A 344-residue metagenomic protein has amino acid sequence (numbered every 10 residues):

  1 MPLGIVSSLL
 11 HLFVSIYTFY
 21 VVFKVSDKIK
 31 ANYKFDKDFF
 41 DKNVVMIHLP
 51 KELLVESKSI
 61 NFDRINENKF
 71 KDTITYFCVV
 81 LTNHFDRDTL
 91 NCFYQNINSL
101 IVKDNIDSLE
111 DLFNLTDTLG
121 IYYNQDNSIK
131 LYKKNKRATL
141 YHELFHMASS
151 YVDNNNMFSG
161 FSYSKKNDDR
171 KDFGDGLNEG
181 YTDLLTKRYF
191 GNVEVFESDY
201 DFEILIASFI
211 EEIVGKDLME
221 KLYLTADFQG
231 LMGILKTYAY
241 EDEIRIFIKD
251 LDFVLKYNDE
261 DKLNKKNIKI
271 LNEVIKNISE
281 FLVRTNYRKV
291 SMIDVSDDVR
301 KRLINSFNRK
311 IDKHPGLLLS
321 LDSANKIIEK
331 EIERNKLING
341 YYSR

Functional and structural regions predicted by a protein language model:
M1-L9, F13, T182, L337-R344: Non-Sec secretion/translocation targeting segments of pathogen effectors
I5-S26, L144: N-terminal signal-anchor transmembrane alpha helix of single-pass membrane proteins, serving as the membrane-anchoring
Y20-D38: Transmembrane-cytosolic junction motif
L54-K134, N154: Auxiliary, metal-adjacent structural segments of Zn-dependent hydrolase domains
N66, F70-T73, R137, Y141 (+3 more regions): Hydrophobic (often cysteine-bearing) scaffold residues that line and stabilize catalytic clefts of nucleotide/cofactor
A138-N154, E179, D183, K187: Active-site recognition of the HExxH zinc-binding catalytic motif
G160-V214: Post-HExxH zinc-binding segment in Zn-dependent metallohydrolases
F196-Y342: Pan-zinc metallopeptidase signature
